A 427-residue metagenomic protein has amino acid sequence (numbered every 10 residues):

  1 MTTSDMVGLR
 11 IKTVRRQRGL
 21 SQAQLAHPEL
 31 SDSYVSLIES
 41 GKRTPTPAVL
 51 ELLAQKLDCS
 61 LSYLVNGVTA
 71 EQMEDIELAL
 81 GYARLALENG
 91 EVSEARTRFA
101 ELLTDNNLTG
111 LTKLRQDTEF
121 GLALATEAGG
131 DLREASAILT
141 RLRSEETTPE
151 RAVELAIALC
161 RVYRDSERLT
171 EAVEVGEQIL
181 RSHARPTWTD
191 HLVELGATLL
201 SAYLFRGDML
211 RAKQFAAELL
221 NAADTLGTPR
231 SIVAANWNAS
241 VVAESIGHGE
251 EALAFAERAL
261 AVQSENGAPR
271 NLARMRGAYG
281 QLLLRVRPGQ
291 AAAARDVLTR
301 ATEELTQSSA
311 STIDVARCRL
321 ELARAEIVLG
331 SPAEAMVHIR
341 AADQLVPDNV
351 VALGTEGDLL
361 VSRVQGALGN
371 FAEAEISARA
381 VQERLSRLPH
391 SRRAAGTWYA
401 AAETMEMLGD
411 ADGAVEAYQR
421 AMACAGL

Functional and structural regions predicted by a protein language model:
M1-Q17: A short, Lys/Arg-rich alpha-helix, primarily the initiator
R16-L37: Short alpha-helical DNA-recognition segment
A48-Y63: DNA major-groove recognition helix of helix-turn-helix/homeodomain DNA-binding modules
L78-N89, L114-G130, A152-R168, H191-G207 (+5 more regions): Tandem amphipathic alpha-helical repeat scaffolds
V92, L132, L169, T189 (+9 more regions): TPR-repeat structural position
A100-N107, T140-E145, E177-T187, A216-T228 (+5 more regions): Amphipathic alpha-helical segments of tetratricopeptide repeats
